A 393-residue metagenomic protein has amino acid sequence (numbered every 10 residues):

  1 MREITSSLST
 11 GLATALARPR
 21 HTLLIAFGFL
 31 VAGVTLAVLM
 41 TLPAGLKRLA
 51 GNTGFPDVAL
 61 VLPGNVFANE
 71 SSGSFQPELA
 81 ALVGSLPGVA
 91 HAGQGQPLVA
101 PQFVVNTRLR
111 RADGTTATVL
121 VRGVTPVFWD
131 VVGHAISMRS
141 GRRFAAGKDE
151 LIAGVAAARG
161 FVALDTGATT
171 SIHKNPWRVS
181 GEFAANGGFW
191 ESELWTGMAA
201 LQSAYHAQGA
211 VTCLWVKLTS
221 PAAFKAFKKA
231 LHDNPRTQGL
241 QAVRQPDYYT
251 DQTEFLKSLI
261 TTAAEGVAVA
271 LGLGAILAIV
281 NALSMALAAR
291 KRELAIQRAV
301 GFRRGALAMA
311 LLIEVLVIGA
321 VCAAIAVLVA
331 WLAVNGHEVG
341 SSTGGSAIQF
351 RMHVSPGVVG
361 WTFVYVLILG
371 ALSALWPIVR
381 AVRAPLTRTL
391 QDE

Functional and structural regions predicted by a protein language model:
P19-L46, K257-A295, L316-I325, L369-L372: Hydrophobic alpha-helical transmembrane segments of multi-pass inner-membrane transport and secretion
L30-L120, R142, K229-D233, L240: Hydrophobic, regular-secondary-structure patches
L46, A223, F227-L277, A286-A288 (+2 more regions): Peri-transmembrane interface segments
A59-L60, A158, E182-A185, Q208-P235 (+2 more regions): A short beta-strand structural signal in non-transmembrane regions
A100-V105, T115-V127, V132-A200, A207: Hydrophobic secondary-structure segments that place a key small or acidic residue at a functional site
S284-A286, A295-E338, W361, Y365 (+2 more regions): Transmembrane alpha-helical interface segments in multi-pass membrane proteins
T343-W376, E393: Conserved transmembrane alpha-helices of multi-pass membrane proteins, especially helix-helix packing segments enriched
R380-E393: Short cytosolic juxtamembrane segments of multi-pass membrane proteins
